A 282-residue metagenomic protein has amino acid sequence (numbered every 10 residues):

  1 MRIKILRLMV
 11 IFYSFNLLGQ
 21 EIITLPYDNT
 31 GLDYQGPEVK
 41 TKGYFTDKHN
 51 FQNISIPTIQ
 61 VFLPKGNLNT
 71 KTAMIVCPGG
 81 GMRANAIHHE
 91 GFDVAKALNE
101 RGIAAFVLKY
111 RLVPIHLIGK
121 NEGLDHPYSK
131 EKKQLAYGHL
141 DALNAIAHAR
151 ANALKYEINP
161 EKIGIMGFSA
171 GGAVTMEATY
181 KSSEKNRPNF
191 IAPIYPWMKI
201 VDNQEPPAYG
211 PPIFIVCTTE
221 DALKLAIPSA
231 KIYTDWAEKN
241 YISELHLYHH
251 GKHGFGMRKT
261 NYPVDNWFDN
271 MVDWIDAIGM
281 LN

Functional and structural regions predicted by a protein language model:
M1-I22: Bacterial Sec-dependent N-terminal signal peptides
Q20-Y34: Short N-terminal segments immediately surrounding and downstream of signal-peptide cleavage
D33-V39, Y44-N50, S55-Q60, T70 (+3 more regions): Serine-hydrolase catalytic machinery in alpha/beta-hydrolase-like enzymes
K65, G79-G80, S169, T219-D221: Residue-level signal for short, function-critical loop segments
A73-C77, A105-K109, K162-M166, F190-I194 (+2 more regions): Structural recognition of the beta-strand scaffold that forms the well-ordered cores of secreted hydrolase catalytic
Y137-Y209: Primarily recognizes the serine-hydrolase "nucleophile elbow" in alpha/beta-hydrolase and SGNH/GDSL folds
N189-L247: The feature captures the conserved acid-bearing segment of alpha/beta-hydrolase catalytic domains
K239-N282: C-terminal catalytic histidine-bearing segment of alpha/beta-hydrolase fold enzymes
